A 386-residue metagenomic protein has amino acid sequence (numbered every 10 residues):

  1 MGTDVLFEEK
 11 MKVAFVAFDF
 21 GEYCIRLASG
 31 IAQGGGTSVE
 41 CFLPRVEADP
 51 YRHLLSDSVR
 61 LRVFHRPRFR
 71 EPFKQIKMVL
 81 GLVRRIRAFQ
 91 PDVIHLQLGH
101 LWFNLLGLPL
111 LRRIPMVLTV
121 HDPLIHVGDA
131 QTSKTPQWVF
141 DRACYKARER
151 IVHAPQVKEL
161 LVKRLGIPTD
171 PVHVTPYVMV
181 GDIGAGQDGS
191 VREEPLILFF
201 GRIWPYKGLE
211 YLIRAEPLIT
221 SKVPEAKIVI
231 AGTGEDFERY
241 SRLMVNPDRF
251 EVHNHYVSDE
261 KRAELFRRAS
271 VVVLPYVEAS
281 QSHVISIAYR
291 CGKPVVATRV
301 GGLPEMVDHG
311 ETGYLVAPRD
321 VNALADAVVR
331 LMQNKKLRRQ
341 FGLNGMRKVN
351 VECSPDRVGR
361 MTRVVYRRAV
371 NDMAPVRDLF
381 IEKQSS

Functional and structural regions predicted by a protein language model:
G21-I25, M78-V79, V93-I114: An aromatic- and histidine-rich active-site surface loop
L80, R84, L110, S133-R150: Membrane-proximal helix-turn-helix segments that form the acceptor-binding/catalytic region of lipid-linked
Y145-G184, V376: Donor nucleotide-sugar binding/catalytic pocket of nucleotide-sugar-dependent glycosyltransferases
S190-K207, I213-E216: Conserved donor-binding/catalytic core segment of Leloir-type glycosyltransferases
Y240-E264: Nucleotide-activated donor-binding/catalytic signature segment of Leloir-type glycosyltransferases, i.e., the conserved
E264-S280, K293: Acidic donor-binding loop of glycosyltransferase active sites
P294-A297, V307: Short hydrophobic beta-strand element within catalytic cores of glycosyltransferases and related nucleotide-activated
H309-G310, Y314-V321, R330-K336: Conserved acidic donor-binding segment of nucleotide-sugar-dependent glycosyltransferases
